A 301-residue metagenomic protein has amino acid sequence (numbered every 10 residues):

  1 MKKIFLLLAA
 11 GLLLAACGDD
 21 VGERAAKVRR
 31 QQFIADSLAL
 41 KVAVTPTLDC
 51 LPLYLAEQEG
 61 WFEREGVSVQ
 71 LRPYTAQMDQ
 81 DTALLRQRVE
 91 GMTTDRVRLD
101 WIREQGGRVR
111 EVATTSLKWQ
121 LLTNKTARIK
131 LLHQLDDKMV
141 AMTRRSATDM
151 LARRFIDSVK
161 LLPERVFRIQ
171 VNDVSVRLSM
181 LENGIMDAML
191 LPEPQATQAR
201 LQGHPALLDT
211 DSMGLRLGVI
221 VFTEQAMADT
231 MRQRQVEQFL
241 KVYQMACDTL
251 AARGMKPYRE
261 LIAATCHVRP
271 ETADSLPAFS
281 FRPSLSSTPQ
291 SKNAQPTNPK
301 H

Functional and structural regions predicted by a protein language model:
M1-I4: Positively charged n-region of N-terminal signal peptides that target proteins for export
L6-A9: Sec-dependent N-terminal signal peptides
L14-A16: C-terminal motif of bacterial Sec signal peptides marking the signal peptidase cleavage site
D19-E23, S146-F167, K241-P277: Ligand-binding clefts/hinges and TM-proximal coupling segments of bilobed small-molecule sensing domains
V21-L162, R168, M180, D187-E193 (+2 more regions): Short, glycine-/small- and polar/acidic-enriched structural segments that line small-molecule recognition paths
R24-K27, I34-L40, A188, R200 (+1 more regions): An extracytoplasmic/periplasmic, membrane-proximal ligand-sensing/linker region
L40, D137-M142, Q225-T230, M245-A251 (+2 more regions): Second-shell loop/turn segments in exported
R96-R98, R168-I169, D173-T265: Pocket-lining segment of extracytoplasmic ligand-binding domains
